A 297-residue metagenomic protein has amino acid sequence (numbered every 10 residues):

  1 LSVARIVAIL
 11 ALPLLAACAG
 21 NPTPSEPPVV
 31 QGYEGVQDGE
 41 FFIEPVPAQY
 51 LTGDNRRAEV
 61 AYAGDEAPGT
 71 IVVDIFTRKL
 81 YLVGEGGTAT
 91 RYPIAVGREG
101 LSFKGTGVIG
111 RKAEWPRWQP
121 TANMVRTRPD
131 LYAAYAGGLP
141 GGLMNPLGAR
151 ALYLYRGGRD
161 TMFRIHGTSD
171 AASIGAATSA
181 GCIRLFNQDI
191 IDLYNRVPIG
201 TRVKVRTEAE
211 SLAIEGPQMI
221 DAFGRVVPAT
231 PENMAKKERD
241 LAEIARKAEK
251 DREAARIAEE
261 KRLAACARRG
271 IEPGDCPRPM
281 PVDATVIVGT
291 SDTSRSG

Functional and structural regions predicted by a protein language model:
L1-A8: Bacterial N-terminal signal peptides that target proteins for export
A11-I183, N187-G297: N-terminal pre-domains immediately preceding structured catalytic cores
